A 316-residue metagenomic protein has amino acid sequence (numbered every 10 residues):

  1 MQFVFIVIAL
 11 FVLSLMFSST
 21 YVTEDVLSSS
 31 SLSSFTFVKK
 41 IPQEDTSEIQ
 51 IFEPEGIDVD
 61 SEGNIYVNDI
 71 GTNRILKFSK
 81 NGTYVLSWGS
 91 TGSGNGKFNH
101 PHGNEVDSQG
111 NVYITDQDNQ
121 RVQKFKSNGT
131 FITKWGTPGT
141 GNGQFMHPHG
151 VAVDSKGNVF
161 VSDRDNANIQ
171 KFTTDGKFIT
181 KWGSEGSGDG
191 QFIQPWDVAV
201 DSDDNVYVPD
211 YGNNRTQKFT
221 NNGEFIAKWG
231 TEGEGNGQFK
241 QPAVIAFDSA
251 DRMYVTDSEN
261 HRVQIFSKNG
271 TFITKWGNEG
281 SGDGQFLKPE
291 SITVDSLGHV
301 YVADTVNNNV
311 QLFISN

Functional and structural regions predicted by a protein language model:
M1-E24: Secretory targeting signatures
T23-N316: Flexible "stalk/tail and boundary" regions
